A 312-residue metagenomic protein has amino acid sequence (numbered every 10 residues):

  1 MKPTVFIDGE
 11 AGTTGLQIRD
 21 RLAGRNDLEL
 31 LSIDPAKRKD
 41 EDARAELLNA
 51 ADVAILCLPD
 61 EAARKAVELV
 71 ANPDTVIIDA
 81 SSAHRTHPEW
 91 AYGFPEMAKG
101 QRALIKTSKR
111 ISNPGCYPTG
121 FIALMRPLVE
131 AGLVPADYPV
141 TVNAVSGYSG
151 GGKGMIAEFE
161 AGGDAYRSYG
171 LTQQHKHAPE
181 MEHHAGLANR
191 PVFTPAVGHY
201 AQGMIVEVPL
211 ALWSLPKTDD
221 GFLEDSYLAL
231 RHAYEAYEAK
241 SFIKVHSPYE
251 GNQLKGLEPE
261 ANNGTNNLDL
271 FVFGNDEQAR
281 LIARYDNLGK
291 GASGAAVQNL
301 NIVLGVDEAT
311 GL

Functional and structural regions predicted by a protein language model:
M1-L171, F273-N275, T310-L312: N-terminal Rossmann-like NAD(P) cofactor-binding subdomain of oxidoreductases, focused on the glycine-rich
A11-A45, Y138-A144, Y148-I282: C-terminal substrate-binding/catalytic lobe of Rossmann-fold NAD(P)-dependent oxidoreductases
T14, A54, A80-H84, A188-F193 (+2 more regions): Short secondary-structure transition/capping segments
R19, R64, I122-V129, A178-E182 (+3 more regions): Predominant activation on well-ordered alpha-helical scaffold segments within soluble catalytic domains
C116, S214, N287: Residue-level signal for short, function-critical loop segments
L133-V134, L187, V306: Helix N-cap/coil-helix junction residues
N267-L312: NAD(P)-dependent Rossmann-like dehydrogenase/reductase catalytic/cofactor-binding core
